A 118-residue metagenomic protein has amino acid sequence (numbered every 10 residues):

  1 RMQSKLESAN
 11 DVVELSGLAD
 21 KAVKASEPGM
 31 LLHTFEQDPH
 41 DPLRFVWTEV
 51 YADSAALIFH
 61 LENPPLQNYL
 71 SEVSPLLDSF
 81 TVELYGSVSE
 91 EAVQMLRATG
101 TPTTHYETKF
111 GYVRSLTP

Functional and structural regions predicted by a protein language model:
R1-F45, A52-E62, P75-P118: Short S/T/G/P-rich N-terminal loop/turn motif that feeds into the first structured element of a domain
L66-S71: A short, acidic, amphipathic alpha-helical segment used as a generic capping/interface helix at domain edges
